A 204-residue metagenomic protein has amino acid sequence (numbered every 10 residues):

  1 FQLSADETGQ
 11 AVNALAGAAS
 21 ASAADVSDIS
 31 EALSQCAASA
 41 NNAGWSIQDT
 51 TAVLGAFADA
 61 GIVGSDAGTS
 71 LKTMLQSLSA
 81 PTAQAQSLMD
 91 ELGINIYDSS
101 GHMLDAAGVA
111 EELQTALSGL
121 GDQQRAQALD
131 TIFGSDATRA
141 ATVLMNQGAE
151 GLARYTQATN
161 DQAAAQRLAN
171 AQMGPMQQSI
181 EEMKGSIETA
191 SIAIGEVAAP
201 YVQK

Functional and structural regions predicted by a protein language model:
L3-Q10, A14-A52, A56-A80, Q84-S87 (+3 more regions): Low-complexity, glycine/alanine/serine/threonine- and acidic/polar-rich repeat/linker tracts characteristic of secreted
